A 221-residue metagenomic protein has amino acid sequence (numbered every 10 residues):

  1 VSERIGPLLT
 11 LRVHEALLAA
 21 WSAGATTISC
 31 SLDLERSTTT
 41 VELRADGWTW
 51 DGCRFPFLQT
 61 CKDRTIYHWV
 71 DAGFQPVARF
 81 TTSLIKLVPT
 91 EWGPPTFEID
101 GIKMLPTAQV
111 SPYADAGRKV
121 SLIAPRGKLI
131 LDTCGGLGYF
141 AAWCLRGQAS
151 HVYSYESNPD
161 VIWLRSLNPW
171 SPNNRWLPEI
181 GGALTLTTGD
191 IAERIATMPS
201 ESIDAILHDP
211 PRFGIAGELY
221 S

Functional and structural regions predicted by a protein language model:
V1-E91: N-terminal auxiliary segments of SAM/dcSAM-dependent transferases
V110-L129: Conserved alpha-helix/loop element of class I SAM-dependent methyltransferases that forms part of the SAM/SAH-binding
A114, L219-S221: Charged helix-capping and loop-helix junction motifs
P125-Y139, Y153: Conserved class I S-adenosyl-L-methionine
K128, S150, D204: Conserved acidic residues
L137-A149: Conserved SAM-binding loop of SAM-dependent methyltransferases across substrates and taxa, primarily the Class I
Y155-S200: S-adenosyl-L-methionine
A192-P210, G214-I215: A short acidic, Gly/Pro-enriched loop at the edge of an enzyme's catalytic core that lines a small-molecule cofactor
